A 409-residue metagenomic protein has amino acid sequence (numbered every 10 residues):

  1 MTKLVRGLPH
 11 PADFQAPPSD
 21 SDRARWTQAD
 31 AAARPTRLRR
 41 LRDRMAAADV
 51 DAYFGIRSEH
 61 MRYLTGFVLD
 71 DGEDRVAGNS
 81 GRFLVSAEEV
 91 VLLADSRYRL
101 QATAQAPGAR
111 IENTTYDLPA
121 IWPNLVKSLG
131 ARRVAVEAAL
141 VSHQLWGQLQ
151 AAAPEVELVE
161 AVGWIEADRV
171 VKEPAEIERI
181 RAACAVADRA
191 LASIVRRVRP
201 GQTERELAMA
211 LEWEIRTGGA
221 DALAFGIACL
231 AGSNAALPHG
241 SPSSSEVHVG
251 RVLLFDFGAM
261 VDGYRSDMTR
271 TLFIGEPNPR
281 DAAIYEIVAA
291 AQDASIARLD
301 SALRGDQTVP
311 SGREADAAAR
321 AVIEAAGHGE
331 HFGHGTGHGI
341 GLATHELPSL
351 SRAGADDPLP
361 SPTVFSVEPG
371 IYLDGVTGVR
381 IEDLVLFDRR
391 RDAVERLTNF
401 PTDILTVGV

Functional and structural regions predicted by a protein language model:
M1-V409: Active-site neighborhoods and metal-handling regions in enzymes and metal-associated proteins
